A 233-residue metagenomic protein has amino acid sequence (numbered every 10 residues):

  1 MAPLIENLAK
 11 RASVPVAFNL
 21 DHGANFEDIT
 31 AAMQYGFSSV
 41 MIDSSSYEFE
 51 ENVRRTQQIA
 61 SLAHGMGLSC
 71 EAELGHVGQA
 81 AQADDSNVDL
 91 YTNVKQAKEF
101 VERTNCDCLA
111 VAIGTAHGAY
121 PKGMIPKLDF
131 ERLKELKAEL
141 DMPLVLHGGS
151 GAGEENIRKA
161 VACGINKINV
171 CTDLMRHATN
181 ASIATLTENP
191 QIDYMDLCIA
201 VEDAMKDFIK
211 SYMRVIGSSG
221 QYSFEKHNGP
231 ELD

Functional and structural regions predicted by a protein language model:
M1-S13, H22-M142, E154-V170, R176-A184 (+4 more regions): Alpha/beta enzyme core
E51, D89, L197-A204: Catalytic cores of large soluble enzymes that bind and process phosphate-bearing ligands
I113, H147-S150: Glycine-rich beta-strand-to-loop/alpha-helix junction loops that act as flexible
P190-C198: Short beta-alpha connecting loops at secondary-structure transitions that line or flank enzyme active sites
I199-D203, E225-D233: C-terminal regulatory/interaction regions
K206, K210: Amphipathic alpha-helical segments that line or abut small-molecule/effector binding pockets and mediate allosteric
